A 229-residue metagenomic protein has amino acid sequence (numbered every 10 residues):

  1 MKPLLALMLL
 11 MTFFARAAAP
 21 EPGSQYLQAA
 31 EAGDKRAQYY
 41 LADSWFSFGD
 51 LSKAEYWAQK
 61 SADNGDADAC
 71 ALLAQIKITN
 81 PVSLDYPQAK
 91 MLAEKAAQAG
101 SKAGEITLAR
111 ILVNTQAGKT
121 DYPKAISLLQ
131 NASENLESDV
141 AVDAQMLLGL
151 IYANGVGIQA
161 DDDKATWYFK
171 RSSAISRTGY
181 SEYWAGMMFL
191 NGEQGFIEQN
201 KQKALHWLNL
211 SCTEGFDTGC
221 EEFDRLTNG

Functional and structural regions predicted by a protein language model:
L4-T12: Sec-dependent N-terminal signal peptides
A15-S47: N-terminal leader/linker segments that initiate helical-solenoid repeat arrays
A18-G23, F48-W57, V82-L92, K119-L128 (+2 more regions): Structural signature of tandem alpha-helical TPR/SEL1-like repeats, specifically the intra-repeat loop/turn
L27-A29, K60-S61, K95-A96, N131-A132 (+2 more regions): Canonical positions in the second alpha-helix
A32-D34, N64-A67, T79-N80, A99-K102 (+6 more regions): Short helix-capping/linker turns of helical repeat alpha-solenoids
Y40-S47, L72-T79, T107-N114, Q145-N154 (+2 more regions): Hydrophobic face of amphipathic alpha-helices that form TPR/SEL1-like repeat modules and related alpha-solenoid
Q199-Q202, W207-G229: Terminal, low-structured helical/coil segments at or just beyond the last alpha-helical repeat
